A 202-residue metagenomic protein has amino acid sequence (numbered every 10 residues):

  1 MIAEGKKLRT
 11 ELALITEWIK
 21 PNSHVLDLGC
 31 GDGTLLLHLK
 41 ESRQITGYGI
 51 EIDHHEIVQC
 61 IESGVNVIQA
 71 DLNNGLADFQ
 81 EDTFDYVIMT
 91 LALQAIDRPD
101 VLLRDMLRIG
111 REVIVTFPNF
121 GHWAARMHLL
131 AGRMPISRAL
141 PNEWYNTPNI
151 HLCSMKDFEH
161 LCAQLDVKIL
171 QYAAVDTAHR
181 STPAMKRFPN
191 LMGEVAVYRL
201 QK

Functional and structural regions predicted by a protein language model:
K6-N22: Conserved alpha-helix/loop element of class I SAM-dependent methyltransferases that forms part of the SAM/SAH-binding
G29-G31: Class I SAM-dependent methyltransferase "Motif I" SAM/SAH-binding loop
G33-L37: Glycine-rich SAM-binding Motif I of class I
H38-G75: Class I SAM-dependent methyltransferase SAM/SAH-binding core
G75-E81: Short conserved loop adjoining the S-adenosyl-L-methionine
Y86-D97: A short SAM/SAH-binding and catalytic strip from SAM-dependent methyltransferases
V101-D105, E112-Q201: S-adenosyl-L-methionine-dependent methyltransferase catalytic module, highlighting the catalytic core
